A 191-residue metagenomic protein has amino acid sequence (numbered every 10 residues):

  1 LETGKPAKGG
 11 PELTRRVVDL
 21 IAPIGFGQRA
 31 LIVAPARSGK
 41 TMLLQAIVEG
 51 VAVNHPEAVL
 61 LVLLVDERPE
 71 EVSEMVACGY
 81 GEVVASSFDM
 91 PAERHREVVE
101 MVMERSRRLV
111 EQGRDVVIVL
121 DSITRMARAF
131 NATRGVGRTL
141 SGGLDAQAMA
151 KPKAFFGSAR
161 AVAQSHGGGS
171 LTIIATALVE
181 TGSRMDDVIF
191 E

Functional and structural regions predicted by a protein language model:
L1-I32: P-loop NTP-binding catalytic core
R37-K40, Q45-E191: P-loop NTPase catalytic core
